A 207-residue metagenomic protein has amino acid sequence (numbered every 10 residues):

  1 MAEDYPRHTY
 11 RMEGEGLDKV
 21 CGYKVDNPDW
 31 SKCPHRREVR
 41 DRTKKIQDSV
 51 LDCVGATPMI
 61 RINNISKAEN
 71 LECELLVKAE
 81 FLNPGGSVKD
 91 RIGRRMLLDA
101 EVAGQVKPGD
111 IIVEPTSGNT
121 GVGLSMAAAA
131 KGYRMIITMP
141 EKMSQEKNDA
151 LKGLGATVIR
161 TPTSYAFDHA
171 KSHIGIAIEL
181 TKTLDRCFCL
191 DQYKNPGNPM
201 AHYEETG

Functional and structural regions predicted by a protein language model:
M1-G207: PLP-dependent amino-acid enzyme catalytic core
